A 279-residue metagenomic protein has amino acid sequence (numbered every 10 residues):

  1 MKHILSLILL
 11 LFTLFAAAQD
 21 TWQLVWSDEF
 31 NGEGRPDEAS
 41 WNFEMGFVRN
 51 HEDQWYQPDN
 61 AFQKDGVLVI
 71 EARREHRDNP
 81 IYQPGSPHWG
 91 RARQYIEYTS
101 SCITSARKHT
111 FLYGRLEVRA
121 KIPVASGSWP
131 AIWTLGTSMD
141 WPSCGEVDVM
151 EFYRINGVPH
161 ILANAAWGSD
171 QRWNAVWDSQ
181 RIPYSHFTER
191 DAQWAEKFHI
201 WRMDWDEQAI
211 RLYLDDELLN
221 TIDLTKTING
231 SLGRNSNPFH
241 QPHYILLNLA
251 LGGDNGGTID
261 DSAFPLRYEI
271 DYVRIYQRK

Functional and structural regions predicted by a protein language model:
K2-I8: Sec-dependent signal peptide recognition, specifically the positively charged N-region followed immediately by
L9-A18: Hydrophobic h-region of N-terminal signal peptides that target proteins for export in Gram-negative bacteria
Q19-K279: GH16 jelly-roll
